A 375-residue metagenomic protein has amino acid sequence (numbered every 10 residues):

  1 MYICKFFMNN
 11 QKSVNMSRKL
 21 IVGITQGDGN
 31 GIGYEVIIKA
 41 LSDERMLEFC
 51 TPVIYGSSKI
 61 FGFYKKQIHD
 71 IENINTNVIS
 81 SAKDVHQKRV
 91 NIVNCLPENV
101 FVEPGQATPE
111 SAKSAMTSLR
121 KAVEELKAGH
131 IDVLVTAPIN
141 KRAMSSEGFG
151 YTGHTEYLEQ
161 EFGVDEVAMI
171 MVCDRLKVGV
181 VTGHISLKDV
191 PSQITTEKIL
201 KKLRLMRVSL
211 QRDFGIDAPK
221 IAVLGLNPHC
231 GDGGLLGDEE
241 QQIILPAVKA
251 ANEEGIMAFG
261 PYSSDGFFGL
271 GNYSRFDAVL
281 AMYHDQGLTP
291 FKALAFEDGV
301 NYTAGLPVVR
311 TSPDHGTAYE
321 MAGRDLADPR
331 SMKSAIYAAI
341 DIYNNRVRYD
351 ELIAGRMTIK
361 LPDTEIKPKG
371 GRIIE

Functional and structural regions predicted by a protein language model:
Y2-H154, E197-M282, Q286-K292, D298-G299 (+3 more regions): Contiguous, glycine/small-aliphatic-enriched amphipathic segments in soluble metabolic enzymes
R142-S146, A168, K177-V180, L187-D189 (+1 more regions): Short, well-ordered, mixed-charge alpha-helical segments that flank or form enzyme active sites
Y157: Acidic, PIN/NYN-like endoribonuclease modules and their adjacent C-terminal/linker elements
E161, D165-L176, L306-E320: Short, flexible loop segments at boundaries between secondary-structure elements
M171-K201: Ligand-binding beta-strand-loop-alpha-helix segment within the catalytic cores of soluble metabolic enzymes
